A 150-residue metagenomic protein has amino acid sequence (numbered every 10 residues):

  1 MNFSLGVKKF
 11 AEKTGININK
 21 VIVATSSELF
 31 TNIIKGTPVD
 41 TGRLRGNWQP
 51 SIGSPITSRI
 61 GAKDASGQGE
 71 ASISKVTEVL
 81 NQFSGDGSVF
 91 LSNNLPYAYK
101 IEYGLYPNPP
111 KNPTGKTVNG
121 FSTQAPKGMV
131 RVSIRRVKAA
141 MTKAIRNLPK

Functional and structural regions predicted by a protein language model:
S4-L5, K9-N108, K150: Short, low-complexity, charged/polar segments at coil/turn and helix-coil boundaries
N108-G120: A solvent-exposed, charged loop/short amphipathic helix patch at secondary-structure junctions
N119-K150: Protruding loop/beta-arch "assembly-hinge" segments enriched in small, turn-prone residues
